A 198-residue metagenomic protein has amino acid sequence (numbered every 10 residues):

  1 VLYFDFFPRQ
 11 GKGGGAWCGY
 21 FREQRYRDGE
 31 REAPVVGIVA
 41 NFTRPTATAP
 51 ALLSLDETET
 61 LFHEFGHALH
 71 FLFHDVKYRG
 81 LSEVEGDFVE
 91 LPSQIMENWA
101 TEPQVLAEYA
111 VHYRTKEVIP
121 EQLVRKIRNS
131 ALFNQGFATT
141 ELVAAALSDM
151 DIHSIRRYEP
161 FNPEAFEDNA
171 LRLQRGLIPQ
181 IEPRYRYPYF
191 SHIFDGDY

Functional and structural regions predicted by a protein language model:
V1-Y198: Cation-handling catalytic/transport regions enriched in His/Asp/Glu
